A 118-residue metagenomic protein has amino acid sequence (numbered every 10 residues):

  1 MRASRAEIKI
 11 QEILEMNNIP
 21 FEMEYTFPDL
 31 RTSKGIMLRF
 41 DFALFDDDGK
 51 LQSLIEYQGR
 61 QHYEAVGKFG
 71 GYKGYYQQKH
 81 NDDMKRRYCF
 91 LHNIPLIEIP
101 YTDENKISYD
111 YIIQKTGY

Functional and structural regions predicted by a protein language model:
M1-Y118: Nucleic-acid endo/exonuclease domains
